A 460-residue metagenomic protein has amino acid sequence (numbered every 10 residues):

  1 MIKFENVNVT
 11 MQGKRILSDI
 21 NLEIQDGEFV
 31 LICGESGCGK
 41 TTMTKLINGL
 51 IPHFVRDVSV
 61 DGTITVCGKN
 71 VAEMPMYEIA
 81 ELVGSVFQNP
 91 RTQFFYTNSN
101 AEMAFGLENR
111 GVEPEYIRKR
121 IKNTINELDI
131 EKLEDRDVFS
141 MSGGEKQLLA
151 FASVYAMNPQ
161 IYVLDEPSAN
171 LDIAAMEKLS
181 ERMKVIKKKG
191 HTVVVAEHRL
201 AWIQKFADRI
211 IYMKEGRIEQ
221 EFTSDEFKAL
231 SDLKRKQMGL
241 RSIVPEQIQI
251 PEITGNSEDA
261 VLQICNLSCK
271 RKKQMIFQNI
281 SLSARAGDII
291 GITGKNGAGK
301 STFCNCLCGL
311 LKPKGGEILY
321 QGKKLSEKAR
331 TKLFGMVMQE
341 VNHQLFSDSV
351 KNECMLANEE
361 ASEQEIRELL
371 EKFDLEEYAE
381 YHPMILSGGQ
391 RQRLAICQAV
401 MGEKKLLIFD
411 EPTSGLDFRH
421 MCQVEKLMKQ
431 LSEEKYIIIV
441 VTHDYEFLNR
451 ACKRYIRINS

Functional and structural regions predicted by a protein language model:
C33-E35, T293-K295: The feature captures the beta-strand-to-loop junction immediately N-terminal to the Walker
N48, C308: Helix-to-loop junction immediately C-terminal to a conserved catalytic motif
T63-E78, E317-R330: ABC ATPase NBD Q-loop/coupling interface
E115-L133, S362-Y378: Conserved ABC ATPase "signature" region
D137-M141, E145, H382-L386, Q390: Conserved ABC ATPase signature
Y162-D165, L407-D410: Catalytic Walker B motif of ABC-type/P-loop ATPase nucleotide-binding domains
E197-H198, T442-H443: H-loop/switch region of ABC-family ATPase nucleotide-binding domains
